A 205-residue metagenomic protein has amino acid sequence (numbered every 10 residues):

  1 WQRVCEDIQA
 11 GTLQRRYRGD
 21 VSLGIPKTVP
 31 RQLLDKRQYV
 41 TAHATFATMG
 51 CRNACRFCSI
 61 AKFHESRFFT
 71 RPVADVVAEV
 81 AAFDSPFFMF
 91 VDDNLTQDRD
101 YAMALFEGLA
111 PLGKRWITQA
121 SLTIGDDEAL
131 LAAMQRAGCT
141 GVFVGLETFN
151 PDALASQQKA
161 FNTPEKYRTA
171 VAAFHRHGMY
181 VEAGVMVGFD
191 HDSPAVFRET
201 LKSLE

Functional and structural regions predicted by a protein language model:
W1-I25: Glycine-rich beta-alpha loop elements in corrinoid/cobalamin-binding modules across cobalamin-dependent enzymes
L13, A195-E205: C-terminal accessory regions of radical SAM enzymes
V29-E182, V187-F189, R198, K202: Radical SAM [4Fe-4S] cluster-binding motif and immediate context
